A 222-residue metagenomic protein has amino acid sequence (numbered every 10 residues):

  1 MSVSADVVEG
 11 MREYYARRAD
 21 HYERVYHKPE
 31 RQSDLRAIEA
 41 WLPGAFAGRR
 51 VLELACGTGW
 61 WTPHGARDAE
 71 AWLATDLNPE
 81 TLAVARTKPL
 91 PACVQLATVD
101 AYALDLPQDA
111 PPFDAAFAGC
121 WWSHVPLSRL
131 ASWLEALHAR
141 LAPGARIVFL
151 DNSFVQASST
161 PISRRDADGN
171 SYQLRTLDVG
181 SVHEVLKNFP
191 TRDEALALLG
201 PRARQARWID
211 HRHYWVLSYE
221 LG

Functional and structural regions predicted by a protein language model:
M1-F46: Conserved class I S-adenosyl-L-methionine
L52, T58-L104: Class I SAM-dependent methyltransferase SAM/SAH-binding core
L104-P111: Short amphipathic alpha-helix with an adjacent loop that forms part of the alpha/beta core around
F117: A conserved beta-strand element that flanks and buttresses the S-adenosyl-L-methionine
C120-W121: Short catalytic micro-motifs in class I SAM-dependent methyltransferases
A131-P143: A short glycine-rich, Lys/Arg-flanked "PGG" loop and its adjoining helix->strand segment in the class I
L150-L198: C-terminal alpha-helical "lid/dimerization" subdomain adjacent to the S-adenosyl-L-methionine
V185-G222: Conserved Class I S-adenosyl-L-methionine
